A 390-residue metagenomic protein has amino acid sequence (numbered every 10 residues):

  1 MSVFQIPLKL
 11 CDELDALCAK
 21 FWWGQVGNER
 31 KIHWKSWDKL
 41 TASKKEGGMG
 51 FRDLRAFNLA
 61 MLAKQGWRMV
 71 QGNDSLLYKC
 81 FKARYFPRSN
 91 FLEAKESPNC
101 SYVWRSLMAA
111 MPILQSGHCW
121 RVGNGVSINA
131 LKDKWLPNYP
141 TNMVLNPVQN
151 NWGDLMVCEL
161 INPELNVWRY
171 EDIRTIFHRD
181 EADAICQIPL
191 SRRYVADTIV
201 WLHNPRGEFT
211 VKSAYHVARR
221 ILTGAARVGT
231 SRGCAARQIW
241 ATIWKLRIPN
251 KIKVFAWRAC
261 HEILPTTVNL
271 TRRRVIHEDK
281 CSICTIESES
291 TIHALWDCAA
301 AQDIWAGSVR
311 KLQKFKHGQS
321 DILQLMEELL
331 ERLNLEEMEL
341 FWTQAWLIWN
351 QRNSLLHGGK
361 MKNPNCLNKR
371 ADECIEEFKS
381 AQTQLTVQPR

Functional and structural regions predicted by a protein language model:
M1-R390: A helix-boundary/hinge signal
